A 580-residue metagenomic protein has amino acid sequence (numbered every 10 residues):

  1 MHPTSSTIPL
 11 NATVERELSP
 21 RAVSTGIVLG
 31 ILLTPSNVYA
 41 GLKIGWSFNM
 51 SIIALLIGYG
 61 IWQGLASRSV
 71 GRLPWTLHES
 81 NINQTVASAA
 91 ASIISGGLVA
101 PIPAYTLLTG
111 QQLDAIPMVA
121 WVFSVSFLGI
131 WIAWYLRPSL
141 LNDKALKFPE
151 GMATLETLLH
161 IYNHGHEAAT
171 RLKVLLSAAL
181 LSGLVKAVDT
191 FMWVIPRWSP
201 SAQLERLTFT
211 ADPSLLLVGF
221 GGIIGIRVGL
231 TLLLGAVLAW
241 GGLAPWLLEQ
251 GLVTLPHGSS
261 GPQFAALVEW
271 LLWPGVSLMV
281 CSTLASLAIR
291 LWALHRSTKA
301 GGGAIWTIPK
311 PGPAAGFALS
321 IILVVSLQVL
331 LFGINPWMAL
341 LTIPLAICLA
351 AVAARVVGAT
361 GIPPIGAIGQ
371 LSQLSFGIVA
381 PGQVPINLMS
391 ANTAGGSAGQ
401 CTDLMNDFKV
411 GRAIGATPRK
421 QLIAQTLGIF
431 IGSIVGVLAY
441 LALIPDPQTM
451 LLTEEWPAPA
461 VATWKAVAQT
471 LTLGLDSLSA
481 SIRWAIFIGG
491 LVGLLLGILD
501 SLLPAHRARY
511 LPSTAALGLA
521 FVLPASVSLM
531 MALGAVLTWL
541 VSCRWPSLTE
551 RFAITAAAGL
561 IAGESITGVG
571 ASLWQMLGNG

Functional and structural regions predicted by a protein language model:
M1-G580: Alpha-helical multipass membrane-protein architecture
